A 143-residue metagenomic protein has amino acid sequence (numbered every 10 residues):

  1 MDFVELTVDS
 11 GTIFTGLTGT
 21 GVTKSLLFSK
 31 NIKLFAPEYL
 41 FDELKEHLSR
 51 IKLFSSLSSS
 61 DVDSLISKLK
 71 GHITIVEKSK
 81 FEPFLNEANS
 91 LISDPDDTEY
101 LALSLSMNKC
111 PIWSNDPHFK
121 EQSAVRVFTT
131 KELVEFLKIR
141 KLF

Functional and structural regions predicted by a protein language model:
M1-E38: Short, well-structured N-terminal submotif of metal-dependent ribonuclease cores
F14, F41-D42, K120: Nucleotide phosphate-binding site architecture
G16-L17, L57, D94: Short gly/ser/thr-rich secondary-structure transition/capping motifs
S29-N31, E38-N86: PIN-domain endoribonuclease scaffold, especially VapC-family toxins
T74-P111, P117: Active-site neighborhoods of divalent-metal-dependent phosphate/nucleic-acid chemistry enzymes
L105-W113, P117-F143: Acidic, PIN/NYN-like endoribonuclease modules and their adjacent C-terminal/linker elements
